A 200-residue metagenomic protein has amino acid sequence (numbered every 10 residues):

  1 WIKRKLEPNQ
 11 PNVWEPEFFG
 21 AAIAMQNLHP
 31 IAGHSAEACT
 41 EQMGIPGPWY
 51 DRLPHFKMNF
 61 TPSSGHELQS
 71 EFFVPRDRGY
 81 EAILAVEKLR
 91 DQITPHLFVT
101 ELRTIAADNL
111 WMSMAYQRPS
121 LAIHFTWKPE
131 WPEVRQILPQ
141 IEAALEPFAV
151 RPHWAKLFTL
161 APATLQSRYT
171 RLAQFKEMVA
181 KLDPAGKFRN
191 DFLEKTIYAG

Functional and structural regions predicted by a protein language model:
W1-G200: Noncatalytic alpha-helical scaffold of FAD-dependent oxidoreductases
